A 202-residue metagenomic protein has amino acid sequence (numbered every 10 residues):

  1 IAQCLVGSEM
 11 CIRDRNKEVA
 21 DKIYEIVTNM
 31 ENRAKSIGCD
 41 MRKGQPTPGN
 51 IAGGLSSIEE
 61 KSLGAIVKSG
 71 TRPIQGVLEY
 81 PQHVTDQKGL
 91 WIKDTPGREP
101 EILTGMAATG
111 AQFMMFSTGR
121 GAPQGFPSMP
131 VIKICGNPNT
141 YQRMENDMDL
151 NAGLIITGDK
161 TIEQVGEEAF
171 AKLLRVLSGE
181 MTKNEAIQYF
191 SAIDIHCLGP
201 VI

Functional and structural regions predicted by a protein language model:
I1-G7, I12: Single conserved hydrophobic/aromatic residue that forms the stacking wall/gate of nucleotide- or nucleobase-binding
S8, K43-K61, G121-Q124, E185-V201: A glycine-rich phosphate-binding loop feature that marks nucleotide/adenosyl-phosphate handling sites
S8, R15, Q112: Conduit-forming functional cores of very large proteins
R13-R98: A glycine- and small/hydrophobic-rich beta-loop-beta segment that serves as a flexible "lid/hinge" or phosphate-binding
E18-E25, N29, Q87, G97-E101 (+3 more regions): Conserved active-site and cofactor/substrate-binding residues in soluble primary-metabolism enzymes
Y80-Q142, G153-G158: Hydrophobic alpha-helical bundle architecture
G110-Q112, S117, V131, A152-I202: Extended hydrophobic packing segments that form well-structured cores
E145-D147: Gly/His-enriched, cation/cofactor- and phosphate-binding structural elements
